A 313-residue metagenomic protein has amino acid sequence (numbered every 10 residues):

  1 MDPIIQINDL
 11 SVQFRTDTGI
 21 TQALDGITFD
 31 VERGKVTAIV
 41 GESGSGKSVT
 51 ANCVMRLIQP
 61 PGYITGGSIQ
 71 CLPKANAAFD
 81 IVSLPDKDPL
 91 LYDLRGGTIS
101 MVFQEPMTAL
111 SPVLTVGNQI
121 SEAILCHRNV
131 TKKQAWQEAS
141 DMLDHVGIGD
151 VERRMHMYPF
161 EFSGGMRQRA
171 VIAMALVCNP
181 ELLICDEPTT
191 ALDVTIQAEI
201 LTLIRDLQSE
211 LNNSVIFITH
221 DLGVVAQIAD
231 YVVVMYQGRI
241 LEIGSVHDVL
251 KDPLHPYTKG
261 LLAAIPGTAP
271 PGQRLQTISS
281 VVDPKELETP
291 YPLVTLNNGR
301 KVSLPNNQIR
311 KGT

Functional and structural regions predicted by a protein language model:
A75-S100, C126, V249-P253: ABC ATPase NBD coupling module
A77-I81, S245-T313: Charged, flexible cofactor/metal-binding loops and thiol motifs
Q134-R153, L262: Conserved ABC ATPase "signature" region
V177-E181: A short, proline-enriched helix->beta-strand linker immediately N-terminal to the Walker B motif in ABC-type P-loop
V225-Q227: A short, surface-exposed alpha-helical micro-motif characterized by mixed small hydrophobic and charged/polar residues
Y231, I243: Short, glycine/charged-rich "phosphate-handling" switch motifs in NTP-dependent and phosphotransfer domains
